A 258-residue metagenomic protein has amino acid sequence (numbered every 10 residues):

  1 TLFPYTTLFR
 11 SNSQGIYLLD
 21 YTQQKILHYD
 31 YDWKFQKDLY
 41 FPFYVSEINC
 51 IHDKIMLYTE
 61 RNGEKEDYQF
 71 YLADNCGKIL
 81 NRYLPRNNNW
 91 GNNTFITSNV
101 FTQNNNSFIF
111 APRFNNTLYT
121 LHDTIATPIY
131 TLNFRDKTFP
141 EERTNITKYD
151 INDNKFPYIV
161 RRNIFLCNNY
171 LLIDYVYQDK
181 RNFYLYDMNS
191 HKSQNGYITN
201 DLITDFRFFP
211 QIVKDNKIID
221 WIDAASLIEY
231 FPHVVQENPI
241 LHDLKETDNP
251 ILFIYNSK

Functional and structural regions predicted by a protein language model:
T1-L8: Short, small-residue-biased leader/transition segments that mark boundaries at the very start of proteins
P4, F43-Y44, E66, F95-T97 (+2 more regions): Beta-rich catalytic cores
R10, Q14-D20, D53-E64, N99-T120 (+3 more regions): Short beta-strand elements that form the blades of beta-propeller/WD-repeat-like and other beta-sheet-rich scaffold
Q23-L27, E64-L72, F114-L121, Y177-L185 (+2 more regions): Structural motif
Y29-K34, A73-G77, L121-I125, Y186-H191 (+1 more regions): Short loop/turn segments that connect beta-strands within beta-propeller blades
D67-H122: Loop-centered beta-sheet repeat module
N89, I129-I159, M188-N216, I222 (+1 more regions): Conserved blade-ending motifs and adjacent loop-strand segments that build the rim/top face of beta-propeller domains
Y130, K155-I159, Q236-K258: Sequence/structural signature of beta-propeller modules and their immediately flanking N-terminal secretory/stalk
